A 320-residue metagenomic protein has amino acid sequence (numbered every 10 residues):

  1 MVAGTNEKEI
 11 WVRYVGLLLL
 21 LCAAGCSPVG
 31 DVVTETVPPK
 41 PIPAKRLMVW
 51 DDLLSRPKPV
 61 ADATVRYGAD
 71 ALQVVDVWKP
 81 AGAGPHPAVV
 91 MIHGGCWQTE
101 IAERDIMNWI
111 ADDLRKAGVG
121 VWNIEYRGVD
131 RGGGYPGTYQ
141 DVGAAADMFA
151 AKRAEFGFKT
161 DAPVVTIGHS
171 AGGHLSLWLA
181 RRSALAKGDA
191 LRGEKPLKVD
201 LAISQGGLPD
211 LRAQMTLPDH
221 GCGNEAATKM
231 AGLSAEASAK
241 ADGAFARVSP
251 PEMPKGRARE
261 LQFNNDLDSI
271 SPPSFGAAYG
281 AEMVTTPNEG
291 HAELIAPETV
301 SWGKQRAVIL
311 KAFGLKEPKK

Functional and structural regions predicted by a protein language model:
T36-A83: N-terminal cap/lid segment of alpha/beta-hydrolase-fold proteins
D51-V60, A213-E252: Mobile cap/lid helix-loop segments that gate and shape the active-site cleft of serine hydrolases
E103-W122: Short amphipathic alpha-helix adjacent to the substrate-entry channel of hydrolases
G134-A154: Alpha/beta-hydrolase active-site loop
D147-L217: Primarily recognizes the serine-hydrolase "nucleophile elbow" in alpha/beta-hydrolase and SGNH/GDSL folds
Q262-N264: Short beta-strand/loop motif that positions the catalytic acidic residue of the alpha/beta-hydrolase fold
S269-F275: Conserved alpha/beta-hydrolase "acid-adjacent" motif
E289-V300: Catalytic histidine-centered segment of alpha/beta-hydrolase-like enzymes
